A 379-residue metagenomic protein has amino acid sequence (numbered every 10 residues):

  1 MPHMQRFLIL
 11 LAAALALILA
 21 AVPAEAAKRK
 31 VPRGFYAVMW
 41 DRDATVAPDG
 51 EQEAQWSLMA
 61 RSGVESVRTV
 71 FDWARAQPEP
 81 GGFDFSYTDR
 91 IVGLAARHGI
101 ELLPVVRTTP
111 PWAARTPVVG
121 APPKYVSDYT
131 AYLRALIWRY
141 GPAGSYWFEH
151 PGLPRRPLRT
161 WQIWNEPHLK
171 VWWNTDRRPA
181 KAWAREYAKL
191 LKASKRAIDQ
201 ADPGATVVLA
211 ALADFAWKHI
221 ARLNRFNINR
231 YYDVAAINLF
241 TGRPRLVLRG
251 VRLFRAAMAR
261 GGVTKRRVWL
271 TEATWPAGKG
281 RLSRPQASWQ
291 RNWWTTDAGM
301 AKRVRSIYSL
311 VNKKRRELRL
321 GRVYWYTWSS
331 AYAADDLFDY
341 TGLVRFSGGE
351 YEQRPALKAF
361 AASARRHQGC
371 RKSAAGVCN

Functional and structural regions predicted by a protein language model:
M1-L11: Bacterial N-terminal signal peptides that target proteins for export
I9-A20: Bacterial N-terminal signal peptides
A27-E65, V70: Boundary/entry segment of secreted carbohydrate-active catalytic domains
D41-E53, W73-S86, W112-A113, H168-W172 (+4 more regions): Acidic-and-aromatic substrate-binding clefts and catalytic sites of carbohydrate-active enzymes
T45-R61, Y129, L136, W217-F226 (+1 more regions): Short, acidic/polar
M59-F215: Substrate-binding cleft and catalytic face of glycoside hydrolase catalytic domains, especially the flexible beta-alpha
P104-V106, L133-L136, P154-R159, N165 (+3 more regions): Aromatic- and acid-rich polysaccharide-binding/catalytic face of secreted or lumenal carbohydrate-active enzymes
P157, Q162, P167, W172 (+3 more regions): Aromatic-rich peripheral "rim/lid" segments of glycoside hydrolase catalytic domains that contact and position glycan
